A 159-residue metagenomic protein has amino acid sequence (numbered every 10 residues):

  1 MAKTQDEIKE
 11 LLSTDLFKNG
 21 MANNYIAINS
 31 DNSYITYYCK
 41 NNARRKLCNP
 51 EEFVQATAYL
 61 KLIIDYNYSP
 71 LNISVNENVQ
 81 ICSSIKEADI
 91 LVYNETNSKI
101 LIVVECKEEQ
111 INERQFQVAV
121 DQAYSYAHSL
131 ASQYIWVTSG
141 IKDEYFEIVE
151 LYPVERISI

Functional and structural regions predicted by a protein language model:
A2-Y134, G140-I159: A short, conserved, highly charged catalytic patch centered on acidic carboxylates
